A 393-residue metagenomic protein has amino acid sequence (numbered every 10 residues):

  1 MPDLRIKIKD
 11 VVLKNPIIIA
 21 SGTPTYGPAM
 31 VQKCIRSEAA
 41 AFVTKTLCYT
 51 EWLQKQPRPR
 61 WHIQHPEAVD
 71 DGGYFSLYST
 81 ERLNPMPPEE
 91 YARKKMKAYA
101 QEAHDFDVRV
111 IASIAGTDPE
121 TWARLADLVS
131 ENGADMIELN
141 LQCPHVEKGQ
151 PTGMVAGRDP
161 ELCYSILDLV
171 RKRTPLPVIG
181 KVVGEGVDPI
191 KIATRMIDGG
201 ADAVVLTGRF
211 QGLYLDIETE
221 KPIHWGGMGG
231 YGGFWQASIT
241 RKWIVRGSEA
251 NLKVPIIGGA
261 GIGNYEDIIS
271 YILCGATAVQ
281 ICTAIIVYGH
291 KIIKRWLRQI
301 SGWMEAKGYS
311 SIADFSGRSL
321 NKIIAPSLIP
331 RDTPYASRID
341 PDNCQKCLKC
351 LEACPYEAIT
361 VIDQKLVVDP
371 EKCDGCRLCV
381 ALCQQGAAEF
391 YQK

Functional and structural regions predicted by a protein language model:
P2-K7, G27-H104: Glycine-rich, positively charged N-terminal anion/phosphate-binding segment
G22-P24, S113-P119, V182-D188, V254-E266: Glycine-rich beta-to-alpha transition loops that act as phosphate-gripper elements at the mouths of alpha/beta enzyme
A29-C34, T121-E131, G186-G199, G247-A250 (+1 more regions): Catalytic cores of alpha/beta
T44-Y49, N140-H145, A203-L213, G261-I262 (+1 more regions): Glycine-rich phosphate-binding active-site loops on the catalytic face of alpha/beta enzymes
W52-V69, L215-G229, A284-Y309: C-terminal helical cap(s) of enzyme catalytic domains, especially alpha/beta-barrels
A68-P160: Active-site beta->alpha loop and helix N-cap motifs at the rims of alpha/beta catalytic domains
L77-E81, P144-L162, I192-V254, Y288: Glycine/Thr-rich beta-alpha phosphate-binding loop at enzyme active sites
Y271, K349-V367, L378-K393: Iron-sulfur cluster-binding cysteine motifs and their immediate structural context in ferredoxin-like electron-transfer
